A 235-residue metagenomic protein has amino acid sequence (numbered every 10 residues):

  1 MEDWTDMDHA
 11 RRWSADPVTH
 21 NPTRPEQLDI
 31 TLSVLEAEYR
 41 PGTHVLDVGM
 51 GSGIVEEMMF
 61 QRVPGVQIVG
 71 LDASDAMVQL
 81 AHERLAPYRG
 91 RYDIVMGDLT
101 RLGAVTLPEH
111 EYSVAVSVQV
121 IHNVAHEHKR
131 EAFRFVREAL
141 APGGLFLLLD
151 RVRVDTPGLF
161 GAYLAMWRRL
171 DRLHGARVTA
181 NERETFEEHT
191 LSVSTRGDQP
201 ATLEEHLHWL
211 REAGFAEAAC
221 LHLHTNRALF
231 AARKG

Functional and structural regions predicted by a protein language model:
M1-Y39, V55: Conserved class I S-adenosyl-L-methionine
L46, S52-L102: Class I SAM-dependent methyltransferase SAM/SAH-binding core
R101-E109: Short conserved loop adjoining the S-adenosyl-L-methionine
V116: A conserved beta-strand element that flanks and buttresses the S-adenosyl-L-methionine
Q119-V120: Short catalytic micro-motifs in class I SAM-dependent methyltransferases
R130-P142: A short glycine-rich, Lys/Arg-flanked "PGG" loop and its adjoining helix->strand segment in the class I
L149-E212: C-terminal alpha-helical "lid/dimerization" subdomain adjacent to the S-adenosyl-L-methionine
A216-G235: Core SAM-dependent methyltransferase catalytic element
